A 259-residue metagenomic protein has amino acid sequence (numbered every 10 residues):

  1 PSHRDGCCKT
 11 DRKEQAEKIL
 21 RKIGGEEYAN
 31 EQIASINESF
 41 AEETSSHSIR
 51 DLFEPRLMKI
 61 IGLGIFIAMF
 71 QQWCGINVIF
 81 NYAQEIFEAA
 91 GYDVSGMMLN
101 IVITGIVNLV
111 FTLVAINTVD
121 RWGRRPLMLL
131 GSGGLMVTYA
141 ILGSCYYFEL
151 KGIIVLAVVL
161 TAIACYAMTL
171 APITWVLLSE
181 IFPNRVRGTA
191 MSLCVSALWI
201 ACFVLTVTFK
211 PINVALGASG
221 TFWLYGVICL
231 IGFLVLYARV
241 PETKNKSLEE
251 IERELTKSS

Functional and structural regions predicted by a protein language model:
P1-R21, A34, F40-S259: Alpha-helical transmembrane bundle of multi-pass membrane proteins
K22-Q32: Short intracellular "coupling" helices and adjacent cytoplasmic loop segments at the cytosolic face of multi-pass
